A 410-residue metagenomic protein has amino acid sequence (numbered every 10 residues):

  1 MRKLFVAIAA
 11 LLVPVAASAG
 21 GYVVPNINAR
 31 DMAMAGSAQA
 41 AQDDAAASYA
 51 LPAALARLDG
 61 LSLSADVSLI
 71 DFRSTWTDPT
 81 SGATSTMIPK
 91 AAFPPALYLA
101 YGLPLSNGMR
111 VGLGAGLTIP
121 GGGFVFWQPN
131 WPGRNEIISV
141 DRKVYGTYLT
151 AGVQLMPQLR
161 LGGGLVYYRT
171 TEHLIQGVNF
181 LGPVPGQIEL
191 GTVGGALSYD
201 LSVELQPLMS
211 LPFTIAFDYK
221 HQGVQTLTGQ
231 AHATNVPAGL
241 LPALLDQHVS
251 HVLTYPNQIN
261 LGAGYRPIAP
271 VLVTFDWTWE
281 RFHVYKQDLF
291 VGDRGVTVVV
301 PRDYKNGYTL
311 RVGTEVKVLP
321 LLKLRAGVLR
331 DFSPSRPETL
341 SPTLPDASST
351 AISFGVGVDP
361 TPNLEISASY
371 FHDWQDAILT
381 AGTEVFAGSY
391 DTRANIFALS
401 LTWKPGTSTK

Functional and structural regions predicted by a protein language model:
M1-L4: Positively charged n-region of N-terminal signal peptides that target proteins for export
V6-A9: Sec-dependent N-terminal signal peptides
P14-A16: N-terminal signal peptide c-region/cleavage motif recognized by signal peptidases
G20-M32, T77, S81-A83, A92-K410: Outer-membrane beta-barrel porins/channels
Y22-A38, A56-R73: Transmembrane beta-strand segments of Gram-negative outer membrane beta-barrel proteins
G36-D43, F72-A91: Surface-exposed strand-loop-strand hairpins of Gram-negative outer-membrane beta-barrel proteins
Q39-D43, S48-L61, A100-N107: Outer-membrane beta-barrel pore proteins
P52, V67, L117: Residues immediately flanking
